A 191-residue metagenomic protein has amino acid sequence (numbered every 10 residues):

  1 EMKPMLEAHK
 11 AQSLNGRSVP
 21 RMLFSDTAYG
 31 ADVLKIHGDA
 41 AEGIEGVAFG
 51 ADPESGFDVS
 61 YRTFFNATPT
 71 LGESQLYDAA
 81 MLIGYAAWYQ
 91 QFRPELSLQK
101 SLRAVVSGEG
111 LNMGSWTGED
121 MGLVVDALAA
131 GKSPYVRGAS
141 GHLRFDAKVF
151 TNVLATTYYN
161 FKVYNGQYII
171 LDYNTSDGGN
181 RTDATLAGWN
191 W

Functional and structural regions predicted by a protein language model:
E1-W191: Extracytosolic ligand-binding ectodomains
